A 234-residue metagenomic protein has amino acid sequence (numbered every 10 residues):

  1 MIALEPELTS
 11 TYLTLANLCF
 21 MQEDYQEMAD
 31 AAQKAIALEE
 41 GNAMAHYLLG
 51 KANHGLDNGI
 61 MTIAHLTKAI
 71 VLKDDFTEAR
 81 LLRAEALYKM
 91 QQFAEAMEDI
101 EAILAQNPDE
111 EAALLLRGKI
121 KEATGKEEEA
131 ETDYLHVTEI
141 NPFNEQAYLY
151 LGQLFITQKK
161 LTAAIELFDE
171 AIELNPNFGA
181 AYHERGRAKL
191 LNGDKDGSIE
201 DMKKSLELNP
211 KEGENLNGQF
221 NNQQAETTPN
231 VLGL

Functional and structural regions predicted by a protein language model:
A3, T14, M21-E23, E40: Long, contiguous interaction/recruitment modules in multidomain scaffold/adaptor proteins
T9-S10, Y25, A43-M44, T77-E78 (+4 more regions): Helix-start (N-cap) detector for alpha-helical repeat units in TPR-like alpha-solenoids, especially tetratricopeptide
T14, L48, L82, L116 (+3 more regions): Canonical tetratricopeptide repeat
M21-K34, G55-K68, K89-A102, A123-H136 (+2 more regions): Structural signature of tandem alpha-helical TPR/SEL1-like repeats, specifically the intra-repeat loop/turn
L115, K119-G125, T132-K159: Alpha-helical adaptor scaffolds
L190-L191, K195-L234: Terminal, low-structured helical/coil segments at or just beyond the last alpha-helical repeat
